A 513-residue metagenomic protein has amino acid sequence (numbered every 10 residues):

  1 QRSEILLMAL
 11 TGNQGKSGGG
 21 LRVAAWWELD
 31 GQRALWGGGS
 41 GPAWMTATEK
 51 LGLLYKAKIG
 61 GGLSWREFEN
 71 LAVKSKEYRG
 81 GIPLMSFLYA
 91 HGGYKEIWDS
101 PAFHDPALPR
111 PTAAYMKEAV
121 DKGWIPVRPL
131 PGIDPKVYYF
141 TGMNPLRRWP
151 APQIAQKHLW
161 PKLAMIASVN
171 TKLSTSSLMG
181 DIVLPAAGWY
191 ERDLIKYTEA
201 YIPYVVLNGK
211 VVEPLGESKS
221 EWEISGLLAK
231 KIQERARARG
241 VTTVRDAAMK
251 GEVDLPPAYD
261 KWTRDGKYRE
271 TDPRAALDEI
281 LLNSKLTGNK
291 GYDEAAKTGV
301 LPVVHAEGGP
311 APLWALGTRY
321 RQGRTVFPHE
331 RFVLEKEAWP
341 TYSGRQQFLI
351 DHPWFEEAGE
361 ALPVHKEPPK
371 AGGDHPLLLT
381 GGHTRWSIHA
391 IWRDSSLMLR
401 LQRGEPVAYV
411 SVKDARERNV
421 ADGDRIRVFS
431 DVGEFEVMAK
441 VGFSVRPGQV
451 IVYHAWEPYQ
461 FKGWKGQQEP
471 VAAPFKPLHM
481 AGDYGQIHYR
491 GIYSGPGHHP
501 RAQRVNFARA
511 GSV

Functional and structural regions predicted by a protein language model:
Q1, P152, H158, K162 (+7 more regions): Accessory structured domains or lobes within enzymes
Q1, R128, P145, W149 (+2 more regions): Hydrophobic alpha-helical scaffolding
I5-L178, K297, P302-R418: Extended redox/cofactor-interaction regions of prokaryotic respiratory oxidoreductases
M8-G18, A187, E191, A229-A236: Structural signal for hydrophobic packing residues in well-ordered secondary-structure cores of soluble enzyme domains
A25, T141-G142, V169-T171, A186-G188 (+9 more regions): Active-site proximal loops enriched in glycine and acidic residues that flank catalytic Cys/His/Asp and coordinate
T175-L207: Flexible glycine/proline-rich, aromatic-decorated loop/lid segments
E221-N289, A390, S395-Y409, K413-V513: Long, contiguous, secondary-structure-rich segments that constitute the structural scaffold of globular domains
